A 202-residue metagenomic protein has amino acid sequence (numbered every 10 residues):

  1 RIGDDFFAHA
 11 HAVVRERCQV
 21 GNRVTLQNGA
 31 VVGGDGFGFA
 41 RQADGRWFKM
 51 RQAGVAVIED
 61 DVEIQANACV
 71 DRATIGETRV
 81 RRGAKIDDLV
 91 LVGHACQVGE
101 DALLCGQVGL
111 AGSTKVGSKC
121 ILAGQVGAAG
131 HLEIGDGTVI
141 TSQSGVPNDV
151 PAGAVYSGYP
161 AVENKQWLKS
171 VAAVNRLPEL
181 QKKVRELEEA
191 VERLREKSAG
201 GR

Functional and structural regions predicted by a protein language model:
R1-E163: Structural signal for interior beta-strand "rungs" in well-ordered beta-sheet cores of soluble enzyme domains
V162-R202: Long, leucine- and charge-enriched amphipathic alpha-helices that form heptad-repeat coiled-coil/leucine-zipper-like
